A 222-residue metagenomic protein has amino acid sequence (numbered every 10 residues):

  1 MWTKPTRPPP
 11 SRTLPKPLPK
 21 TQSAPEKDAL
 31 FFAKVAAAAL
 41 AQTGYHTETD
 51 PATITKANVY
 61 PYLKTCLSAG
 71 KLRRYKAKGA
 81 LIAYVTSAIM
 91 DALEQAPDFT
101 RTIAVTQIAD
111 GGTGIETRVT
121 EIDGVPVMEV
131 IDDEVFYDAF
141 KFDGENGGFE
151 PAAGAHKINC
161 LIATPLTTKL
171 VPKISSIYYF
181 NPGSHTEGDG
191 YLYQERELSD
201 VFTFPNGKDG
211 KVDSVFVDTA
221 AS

Functional and structural regions predicted by a protein language model:
M1-G44, R73-S87, T186-T203: Long, contiguous amphipathic alpha-helices that act as assembly "spine/axial" helices in icosahedral shell and virion
T6, D50-A57, A96-S222: Sequence/fold signature of self-assembling virion shell proteins
L18, V35, V59-R73, V125-E129 (+1 more regions): Generic hydrophobic, helix-prone segments enriched in Leu/Val/Ile
A41-I115: Extended, solvent-exposed, turn-rich assembly/linker loops in the middle of proteins
